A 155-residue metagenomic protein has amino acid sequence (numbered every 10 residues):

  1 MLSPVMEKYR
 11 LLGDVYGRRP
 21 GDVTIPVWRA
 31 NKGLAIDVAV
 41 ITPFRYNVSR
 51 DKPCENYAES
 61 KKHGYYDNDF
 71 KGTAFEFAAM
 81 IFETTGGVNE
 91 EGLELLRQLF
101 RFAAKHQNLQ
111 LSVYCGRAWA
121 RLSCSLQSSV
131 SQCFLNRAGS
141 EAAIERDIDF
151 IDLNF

Functional and structural regions predicted by a protein language model:
M1-G21, V27-L34, V40-F155: Non-catalytic C-terminal interaction segments of nucleic acid-processing enzymes
